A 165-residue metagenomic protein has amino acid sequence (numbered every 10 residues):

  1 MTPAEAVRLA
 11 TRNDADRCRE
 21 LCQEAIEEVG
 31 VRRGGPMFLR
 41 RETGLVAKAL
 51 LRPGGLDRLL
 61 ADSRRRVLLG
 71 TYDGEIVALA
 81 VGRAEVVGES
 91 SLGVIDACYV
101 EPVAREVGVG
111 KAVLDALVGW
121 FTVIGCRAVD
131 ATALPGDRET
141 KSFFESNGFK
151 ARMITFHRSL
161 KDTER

Functional and structural regions predicted by a protein language model:
A4-V7: Extreme N-terminal starter segment of soluble prokaryotic enzymes
L9-N13, E20-S90, D96, E101 (+3 more regions): Acetyl-CoA-dependent GNAT
S90, G108, E139: Residues that form or flank phosphate/diphosphate-binding pockets in enzymes that use nucleotide phosphates
A97-V100, E106-G119, S142, S146: Conserved acetyl-CoA-binding loop-helix of GNAT-fold acetyltransferases
R105, A131-T140, H157-S159: Conserved beta-strand-loop-alpha-helix junction that forms the acyl-donor binding cleft
K111, V123, P135-M153: Conserved active-site alpha-helix within GNAT-family acetyltransferase domains
F121-A133: Conserved GNAT acetyl-CoA-binding A-motif
